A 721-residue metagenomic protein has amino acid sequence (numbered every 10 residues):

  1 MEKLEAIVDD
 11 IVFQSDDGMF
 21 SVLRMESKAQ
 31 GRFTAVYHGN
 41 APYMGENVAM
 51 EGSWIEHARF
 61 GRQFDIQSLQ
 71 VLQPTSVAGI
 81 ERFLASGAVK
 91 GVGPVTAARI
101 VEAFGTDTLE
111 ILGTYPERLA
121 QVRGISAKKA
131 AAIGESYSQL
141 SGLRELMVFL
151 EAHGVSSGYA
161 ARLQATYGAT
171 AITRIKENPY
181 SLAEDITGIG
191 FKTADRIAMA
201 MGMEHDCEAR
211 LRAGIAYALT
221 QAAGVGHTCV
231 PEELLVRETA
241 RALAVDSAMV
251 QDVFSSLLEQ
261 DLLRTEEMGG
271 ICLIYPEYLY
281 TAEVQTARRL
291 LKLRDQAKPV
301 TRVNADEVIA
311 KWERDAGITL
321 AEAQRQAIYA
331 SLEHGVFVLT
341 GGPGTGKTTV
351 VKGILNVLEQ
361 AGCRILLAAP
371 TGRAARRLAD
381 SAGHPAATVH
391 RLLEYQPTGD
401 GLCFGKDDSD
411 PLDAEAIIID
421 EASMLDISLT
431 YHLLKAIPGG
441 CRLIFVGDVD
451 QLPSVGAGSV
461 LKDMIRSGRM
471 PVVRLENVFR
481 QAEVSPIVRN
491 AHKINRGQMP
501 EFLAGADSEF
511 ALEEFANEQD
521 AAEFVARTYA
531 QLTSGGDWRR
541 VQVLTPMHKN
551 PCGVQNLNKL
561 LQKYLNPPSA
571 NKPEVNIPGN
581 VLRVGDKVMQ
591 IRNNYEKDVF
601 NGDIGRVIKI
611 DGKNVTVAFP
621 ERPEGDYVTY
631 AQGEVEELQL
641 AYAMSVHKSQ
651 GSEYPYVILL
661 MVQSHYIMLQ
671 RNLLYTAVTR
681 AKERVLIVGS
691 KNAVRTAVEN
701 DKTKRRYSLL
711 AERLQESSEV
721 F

Functional and structural regions predicted by a protein language model:
M1-N304, F721: Accessory, non-ATPase domains that flank or precede helicase/AAA+ motor cores in DNA-metabolism machines
G45-N47, G585, G602: Loop/turn positions that initiate beta-strands
S53-A58, I591-K597, Q663-H665: Short, charged beta-turn/beta-strand-edge "cap" motif at the junction between a beta-strand and an adjacent loop
E267-G342, T349: Pre-Walker A segment
F337-A379, V446, F510-N517, Q531-N550: Conserved RecA-like ASCE P-loop NTPase motor core of nucleic-acid helicases/translocases
G353, V357, A361-C363, A369-S381 (+8 more regions): Conserved helicase motor core of SF1/SF2 NTP-dependent helicases
V449-K597, I608: Conserved helicase motor core of P-loop NTPases
R496, D603-F721: C-terminal accessory regions
